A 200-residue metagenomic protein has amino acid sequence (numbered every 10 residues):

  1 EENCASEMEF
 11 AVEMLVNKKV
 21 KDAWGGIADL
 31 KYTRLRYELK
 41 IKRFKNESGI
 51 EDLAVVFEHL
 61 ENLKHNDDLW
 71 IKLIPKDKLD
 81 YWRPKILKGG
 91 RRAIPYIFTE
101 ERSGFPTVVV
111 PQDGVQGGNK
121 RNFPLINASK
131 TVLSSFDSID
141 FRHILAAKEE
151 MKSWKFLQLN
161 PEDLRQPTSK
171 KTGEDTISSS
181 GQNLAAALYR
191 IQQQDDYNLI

Functional and structural regions predicted by a protein language model:
E1: Phosphate-binding glycine-rich loops of NTP-binding sites
C4-A11: Short, hydrophobic/aromatic-rich segments at coil-to-beta transitions
A11-V20: Generic short beta-strand segments
K21-L199: Electropositive, glycine-dotted interaction segments that contact anionic polymers or phosphate-rich ligands
